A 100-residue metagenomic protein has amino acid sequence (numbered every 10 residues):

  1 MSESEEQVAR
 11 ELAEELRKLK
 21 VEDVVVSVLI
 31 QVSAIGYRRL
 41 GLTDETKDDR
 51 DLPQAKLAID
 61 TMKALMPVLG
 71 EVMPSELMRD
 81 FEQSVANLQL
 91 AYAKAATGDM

Functional and structural regions predicted by a protein language model:
M1-M100: A charge-rich, low-complexity, intrinsically flexible signal that marks solvent-exposed coils, linkers, repeats
